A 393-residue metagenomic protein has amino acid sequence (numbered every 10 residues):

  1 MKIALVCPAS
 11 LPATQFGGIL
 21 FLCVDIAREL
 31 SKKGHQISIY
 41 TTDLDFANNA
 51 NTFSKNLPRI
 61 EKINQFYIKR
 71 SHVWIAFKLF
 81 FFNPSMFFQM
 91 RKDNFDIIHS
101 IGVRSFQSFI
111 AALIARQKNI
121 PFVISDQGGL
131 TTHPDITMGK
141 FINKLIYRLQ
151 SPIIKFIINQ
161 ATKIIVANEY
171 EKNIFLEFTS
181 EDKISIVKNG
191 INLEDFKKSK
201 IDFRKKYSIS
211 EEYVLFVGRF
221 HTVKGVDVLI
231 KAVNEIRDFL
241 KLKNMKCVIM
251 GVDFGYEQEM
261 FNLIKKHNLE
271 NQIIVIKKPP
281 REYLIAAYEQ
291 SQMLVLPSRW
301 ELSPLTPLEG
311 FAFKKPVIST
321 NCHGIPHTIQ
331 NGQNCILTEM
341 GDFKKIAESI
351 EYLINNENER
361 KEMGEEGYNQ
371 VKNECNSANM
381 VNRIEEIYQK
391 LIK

Functional and structural regions predicted by a protein language model:
F46, I191, V217, K246-F261: Glycosyltransferase donor-sugar binding loop
Y170, G190: Carbohydrate-associated surface elements
S208-K224, I230-V233, V248: Conserved donor-binding/catalytic core segment of Leloir-type glycosyltransferases
E259-P279: Nucleotide-activated donor-binding/catalytic signature segment of Leloir-type glycosyltransferases, i.e., the conserved
K278, A286-S291: Short alpha-helical donor nucleotide-sugar binding micro-motif in glycosyltransferases
R299: Aromatic "clamp/platform" in nucleotide-sugar-dependent glycosyltransferases that forms part of the donor/acceptor
P316-S319: Short hydrophobic beta-strand element within catalytic cores of glycosyltransferases and related nucleotide-activated
N331-G332, I336-F343, Y352-N358: Conserved acidic donor-binding segment of nucleotide-sugar-dependent glycosyltransferases
